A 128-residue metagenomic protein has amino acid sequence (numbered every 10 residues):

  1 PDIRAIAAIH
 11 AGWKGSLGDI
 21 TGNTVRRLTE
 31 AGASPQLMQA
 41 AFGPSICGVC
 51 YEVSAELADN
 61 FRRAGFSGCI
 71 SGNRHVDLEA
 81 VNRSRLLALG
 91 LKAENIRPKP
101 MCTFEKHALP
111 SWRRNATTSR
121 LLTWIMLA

Functional and structural regions predicted by a protein language model:
P1-A128: Active-site microenvironment for binding and transforming phosphate-containing groups
